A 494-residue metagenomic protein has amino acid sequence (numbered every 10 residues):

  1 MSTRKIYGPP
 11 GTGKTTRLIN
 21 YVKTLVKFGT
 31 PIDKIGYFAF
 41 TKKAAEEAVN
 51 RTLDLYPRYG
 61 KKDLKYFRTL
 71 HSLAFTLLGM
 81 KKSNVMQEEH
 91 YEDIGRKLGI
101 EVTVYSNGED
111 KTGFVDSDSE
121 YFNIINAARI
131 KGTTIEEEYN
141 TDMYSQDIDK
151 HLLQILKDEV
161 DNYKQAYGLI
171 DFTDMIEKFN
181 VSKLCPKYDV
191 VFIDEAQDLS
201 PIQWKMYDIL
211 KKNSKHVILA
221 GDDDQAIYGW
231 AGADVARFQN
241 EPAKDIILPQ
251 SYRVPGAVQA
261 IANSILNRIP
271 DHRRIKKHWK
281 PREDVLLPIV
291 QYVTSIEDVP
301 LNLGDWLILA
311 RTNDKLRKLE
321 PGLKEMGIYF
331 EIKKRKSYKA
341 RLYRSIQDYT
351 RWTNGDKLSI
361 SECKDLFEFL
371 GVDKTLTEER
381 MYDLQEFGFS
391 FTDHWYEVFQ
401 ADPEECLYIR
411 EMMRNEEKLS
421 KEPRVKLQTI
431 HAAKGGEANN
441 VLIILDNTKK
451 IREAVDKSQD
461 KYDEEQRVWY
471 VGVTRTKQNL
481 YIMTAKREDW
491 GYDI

Functional and structural regions predicted by a protein language model:
M1-N84, N263, T474: P-loop NTPase Walker
R4, I148-D234, K434-G435: Conserved helicase NTPase motor core
P9-T12, F40-K43, Q197-D284, L307-E325 (+8 more regions): Conserved helicase motor core of SF1/SF2 NTP-dependent helicases
L18, T30-A45, K65, A220 (+5 more regions): Conserved RecA-like ASCE P-loop NTPase motor core of nucleic-acid helicases/translocases
Y66-T69, I170-M175, P423-H431: Conserved two-lobed SF2 helicase motor
K82-K164, D356-L376: ATP-hydrolysis module of ASCE/P-loop NTPase motor domains, specifically the Walker B Asp-Glu catalytic pair
I125-L169, D174-I176, Q385-S420: Conserved helicase NTPase catalytic core signature
Y349-Y481: Conserved helicase C-terminal RecA-like lobe
